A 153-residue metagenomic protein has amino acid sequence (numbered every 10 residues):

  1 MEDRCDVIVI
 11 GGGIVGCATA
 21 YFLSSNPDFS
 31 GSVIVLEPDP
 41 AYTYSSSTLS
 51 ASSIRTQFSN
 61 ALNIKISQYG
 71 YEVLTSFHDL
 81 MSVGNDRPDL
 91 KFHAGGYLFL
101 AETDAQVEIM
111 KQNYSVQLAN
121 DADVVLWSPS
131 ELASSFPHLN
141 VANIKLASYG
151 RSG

Functional and structural regions predicted by a protein language model:
M1-V15, I34: Beta1/beta-strand and adjacent pyrophosphate-binding region of the FAD-binding site in flavoprotein oxidoreductases
S24-S47: Glycine-rich FAD pyrophosphate-binding loop
Y42, S134-V141: FAD-binding beta-loop-beta segment adjacent to the flavin cofactor pocket
S45-A51, L139-N140: Short, flexible, mixed-charge acidic loops at enzyme active sites
S52-S135: Dinucleotide-binding Rossmann-like beta1-alpha1 core, especially the glycine-rich loop that anchors the ADP
K145-A147: Structural detector of coil-to-beta-strand junctions
G150-G153: Glycine-rich "substrate-gating" loop/helix at the edge of Rossmann-like oxidoreductase active sites
